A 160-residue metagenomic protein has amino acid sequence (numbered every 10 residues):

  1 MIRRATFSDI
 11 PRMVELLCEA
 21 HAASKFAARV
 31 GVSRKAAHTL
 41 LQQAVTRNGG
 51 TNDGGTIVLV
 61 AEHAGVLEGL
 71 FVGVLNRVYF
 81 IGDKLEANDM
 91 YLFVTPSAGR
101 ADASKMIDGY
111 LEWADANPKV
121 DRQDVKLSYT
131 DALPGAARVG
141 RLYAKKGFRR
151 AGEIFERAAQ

Functional and structural regions predicted by a protein language model:
M1-E15: A short beta-loop-alpha structural element at the N-terminal edge of CoA-dependent acyl/N-acetyltransferase catalytic
H21-Q43: Conserved GNAT-fold acetyl-CoA-binding loop/helix
T39-V60: A short helix-loop-beta-strand connector motif used in the catalytic cores of GNAT acetyltransferases and, in some
V60, V66-L75: Conserved beta-strand in the GNAT
V78-D89, A151: A conserved beta-turn-beta hairpin within the catalytic core of GNAT-like acetyltransferases that forms part
M90-D102: A short, internal acetyl-CoA/4′-phosphopantetheine-binding micro-motif in the GNAT/acyltransferase core
G99-D115: Conserved acetyl-CoA-binding loop-helix of GNAT-fold acetyltransferases
Q123-R138, A159: Conserved beta-strand-loop-alpha-helix junction that forms the acyl-donor binding cleft
